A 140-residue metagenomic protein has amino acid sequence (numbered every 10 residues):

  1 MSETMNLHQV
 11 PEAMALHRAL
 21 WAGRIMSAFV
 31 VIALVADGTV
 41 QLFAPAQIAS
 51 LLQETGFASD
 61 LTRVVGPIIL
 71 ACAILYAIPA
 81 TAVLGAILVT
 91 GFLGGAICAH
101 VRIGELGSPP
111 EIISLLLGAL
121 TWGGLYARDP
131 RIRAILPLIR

Functional and structural regions predicted by a protein language model:
M1-A36, A80-R140: Extended, low-polarity transmembrane helix blocks
A36, F57-I74, T90-G91: Core segments of alpha-helical transmembrane spans in multipass integral membrane proteins
T39: Active-site rim beta-loop-alpha module in soluble metabolic enzymes
L42-E54, L70-A80: Short juxtamembrane and helix-loop transition motifs at transmembrane-helix boundaries in membrane proteins
P45-T55, A96, H100-E105: Membrane-interface helix termini and inter-helical loops of multi-pass transporters
L52-V65, E111-L115: Structural signature of hydrophobic alpha-helical transmembrane segments
Q53-L61, A77-G85, L106: Short, amphipathic, aromatic/basic-enriched membrane-interface segments that mark the entry/exit of transmembrane
